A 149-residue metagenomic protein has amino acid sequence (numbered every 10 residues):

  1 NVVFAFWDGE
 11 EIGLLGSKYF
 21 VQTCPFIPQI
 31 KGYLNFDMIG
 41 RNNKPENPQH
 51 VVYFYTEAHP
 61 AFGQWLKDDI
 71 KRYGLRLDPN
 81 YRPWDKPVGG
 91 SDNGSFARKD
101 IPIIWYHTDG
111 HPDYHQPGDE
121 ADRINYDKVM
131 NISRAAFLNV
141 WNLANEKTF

Functional and structural regions predicted by a protein language model:
N1-V2, G110-F149: His/Asp/Glu-rich mid-to-C-terminal helical/loop segments that flank catalytic regions of hydrolases
W7-T108: Metal-dependent peptidase/peptidase-like ectodomains
